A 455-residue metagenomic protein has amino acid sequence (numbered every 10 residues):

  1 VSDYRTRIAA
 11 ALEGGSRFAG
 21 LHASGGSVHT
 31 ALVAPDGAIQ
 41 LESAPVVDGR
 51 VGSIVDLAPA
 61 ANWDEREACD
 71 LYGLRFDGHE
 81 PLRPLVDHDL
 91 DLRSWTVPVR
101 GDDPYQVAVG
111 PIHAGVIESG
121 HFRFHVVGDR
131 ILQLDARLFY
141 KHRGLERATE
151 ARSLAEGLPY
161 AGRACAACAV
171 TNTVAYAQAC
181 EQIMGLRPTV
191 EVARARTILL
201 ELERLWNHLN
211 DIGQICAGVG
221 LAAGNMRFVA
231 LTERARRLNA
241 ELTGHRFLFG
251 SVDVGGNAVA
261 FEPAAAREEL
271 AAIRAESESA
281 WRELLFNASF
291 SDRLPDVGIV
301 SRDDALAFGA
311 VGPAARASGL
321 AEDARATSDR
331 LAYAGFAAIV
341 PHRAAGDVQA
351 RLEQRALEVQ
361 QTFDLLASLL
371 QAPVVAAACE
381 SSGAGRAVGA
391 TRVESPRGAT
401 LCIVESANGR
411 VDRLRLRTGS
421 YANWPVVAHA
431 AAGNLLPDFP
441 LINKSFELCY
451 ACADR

Functional and structural regions predicted by a protein language model:
V1-R130, L134, A272-I273, F290-S301 (+5 more regions): Terminal low-complexity/charged segments
D3, D56, A60, A164 (+7 more regions): Catalytic cores of large soluble enzymes that bind and process phosphate-bearing ligands
L21-V28, L82-L90, E191-L205, D211-M226 (+1 more regions): Short, glycine/charge-rich beta-strand/loop segments that flank catalytic centers and engage negatively charged groups
E65, C69, T173-E181, L199 (+5 more regions): Predominant activation on well-ordered alpha-helical scaffold segments within soluble catalytic domains
L74-L82, L186-A193, H245-F249: Short secondary-structure capping/junction motifs at helix and strand boundaries
Y105, V109-G218, R227, A240 (+2 more regions): Active-site- and interface-proximal helix/loop "cap" or "latch" segments in soluble metabolic and energy-transducing
G224-F228, T232, L238-R386: Intrinsically disordered, low-complexity regulatory segments
S381-C402: Flexible, glycine/threonine-enriched loop-and-boundary segments that flank and lead into catalytic domains of large
